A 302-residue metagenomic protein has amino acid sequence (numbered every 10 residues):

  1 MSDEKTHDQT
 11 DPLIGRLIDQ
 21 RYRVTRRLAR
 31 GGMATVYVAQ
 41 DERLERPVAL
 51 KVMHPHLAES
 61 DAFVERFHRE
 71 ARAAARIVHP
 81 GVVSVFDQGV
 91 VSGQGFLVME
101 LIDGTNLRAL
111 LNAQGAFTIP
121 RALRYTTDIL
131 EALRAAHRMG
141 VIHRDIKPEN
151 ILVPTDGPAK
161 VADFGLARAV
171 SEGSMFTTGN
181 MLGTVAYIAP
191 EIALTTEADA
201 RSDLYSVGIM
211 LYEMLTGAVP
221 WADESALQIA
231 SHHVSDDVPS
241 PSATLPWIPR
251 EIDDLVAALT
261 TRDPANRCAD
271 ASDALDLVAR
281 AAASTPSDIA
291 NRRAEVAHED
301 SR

Functional and structural regions predicted by a protein language model:
V24-G31, V36: Protein kinase glycine-rich loop
H54-R76: AlphaC helix of the eukaryotic protein kinase fold
Q88: Activation-segment/catalytic-loop signature of the eukaryotic protein kinase fold
S92-N106, L110: Conserved short submotifs of the Hanks-type protein kinase catalytic core that shape the nucleotide-binding pocket
Y125-T126: Activation segment signature within eukaryotic-like protein kinase domains
I129-V141: Protein kinase catalytic-loop region centered on the HRD/HxD motif
A186-T285: C-terminal lobe helix-coil module of Hanks-type protein kinase domains
